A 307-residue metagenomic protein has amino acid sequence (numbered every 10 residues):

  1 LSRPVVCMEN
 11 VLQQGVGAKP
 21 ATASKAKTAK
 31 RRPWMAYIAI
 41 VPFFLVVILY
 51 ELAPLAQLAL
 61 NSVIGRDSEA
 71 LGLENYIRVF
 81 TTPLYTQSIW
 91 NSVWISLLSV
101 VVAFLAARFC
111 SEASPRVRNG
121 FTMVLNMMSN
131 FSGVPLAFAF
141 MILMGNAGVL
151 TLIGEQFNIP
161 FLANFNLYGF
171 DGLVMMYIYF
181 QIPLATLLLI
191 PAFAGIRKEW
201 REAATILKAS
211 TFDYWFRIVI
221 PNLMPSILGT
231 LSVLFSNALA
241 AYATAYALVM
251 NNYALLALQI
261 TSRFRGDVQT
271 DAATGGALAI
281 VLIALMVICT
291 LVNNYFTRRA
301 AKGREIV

Functional and structural regions predicted by a protein language model:
R3-R31: Short, Lys/Arg-rich, polar N-terminal cytosolic tail immediately upstream of the first transmembrane signal-anchor
C7-L12, K19, Y37-A39, A53 (+3 more regions): C-terminal transmembrane helix and the adjacent membrane-cytosol boundary/short C-terminal tail of inner/organellar
T28-P33, F170-G172, I196-G229: Amphipathic cytosolic juxtamembrane alpha-helices at the membrane-cytosol interface of multi-pass membrane transporters
R32-G65, T81-A163, Y168-F193, N222 (+3 more regions): Membrane-water interface segments at the C-terminal ends of transmembrane alpha-helices in multi-pass inner-membrane
G65-E69, A243-T270: Glycine-rich helix-loop "coupling/hinge" segments at transmembrane-helix boundaries in multipass transporters
L71-F80: A short amphipathic helical element positioned immediately N-terminal to and/or at the very start of a transmembrane
R108-V124, A192-D213, A301-V307: Cytoplasmic juxtamembrane regions at transmembrane-helix boundaries
N119, A204, T270-G276: Loop-to-transmembrane helix entry/capping segments in MFS-fold secondary transporters and related SLC/MFSD carriers
